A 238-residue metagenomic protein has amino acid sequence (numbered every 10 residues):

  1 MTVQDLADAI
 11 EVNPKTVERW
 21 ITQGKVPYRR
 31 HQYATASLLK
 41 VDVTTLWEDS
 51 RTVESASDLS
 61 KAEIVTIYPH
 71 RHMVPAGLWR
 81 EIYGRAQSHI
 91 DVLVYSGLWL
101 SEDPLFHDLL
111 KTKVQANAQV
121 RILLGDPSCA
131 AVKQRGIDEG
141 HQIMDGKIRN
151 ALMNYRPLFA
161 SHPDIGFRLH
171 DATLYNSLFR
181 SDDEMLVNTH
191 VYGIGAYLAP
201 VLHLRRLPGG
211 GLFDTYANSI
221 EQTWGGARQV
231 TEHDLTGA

Functional and structural regions predicted by a protein language model:
M1-A9: Short basic helix-loop element that most often maps to the first helix and adjoining turn of HTH DNA-binding modules
A7, E18, A36: The alpha-helix within a helix-turn-helix
E11-P27, D49: Recognition helix of helix-turn-helix/homeodomain-like DNA-binding domains that insert into the DNA major groove
Q23-S37: Short, basic-rich loop-to-helix N-cap that marks the start of a DNA-contacting helix
K40-S55: Short C-terminal boundary/hinge segments that cap the last helix of small helical domains
S55-A131, A217-Q222, G226-V230: PLD-like (HKD) phosphodiesterase/transphosphatidyltransferase domain
D126, A131-N176: HKD-type phospholipase D/PLD-like phosphodiesterase module
I165-H203: HKD (HxKxxxxD) catalytic microenvironment of the phospholipase D
